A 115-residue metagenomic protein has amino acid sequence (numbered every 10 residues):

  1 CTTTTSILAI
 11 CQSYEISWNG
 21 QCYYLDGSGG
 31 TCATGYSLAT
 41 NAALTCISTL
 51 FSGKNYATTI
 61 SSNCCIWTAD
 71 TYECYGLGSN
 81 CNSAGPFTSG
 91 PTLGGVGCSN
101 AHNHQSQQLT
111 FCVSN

Functional and structural regions predicted by a protein language model:
C1-T2, L8-Q12, G30, G94-N115: Short, structured beta-strand segments at or near domain termini in extracellular proteins/domains
T3, S13, S17, Y24 (+7 more regions): Disulfide-rich extracellular modules and peptides
A9, G20, G30, L44 (+5 more regions): Extracellular secreted precursors and ectodomains with disulfide-bonded cysteine-rich loops/domains
S17-T68: Conserved hydrophobic ligand-interaction patch in extracellular adhesion modules
T49-Y56, N80, G97-N100: Extracellular disulfide-rich cysteine clusters
T59-T88: Surface-exposed ligand-recognition segments of extracellular binding domains, strongest in the long/variable loop
L77, C81, P86, L93-G94 (+2 more regions): A detector of long soluble domains/segments in diverse envelope-associated and cytosolic proteins
